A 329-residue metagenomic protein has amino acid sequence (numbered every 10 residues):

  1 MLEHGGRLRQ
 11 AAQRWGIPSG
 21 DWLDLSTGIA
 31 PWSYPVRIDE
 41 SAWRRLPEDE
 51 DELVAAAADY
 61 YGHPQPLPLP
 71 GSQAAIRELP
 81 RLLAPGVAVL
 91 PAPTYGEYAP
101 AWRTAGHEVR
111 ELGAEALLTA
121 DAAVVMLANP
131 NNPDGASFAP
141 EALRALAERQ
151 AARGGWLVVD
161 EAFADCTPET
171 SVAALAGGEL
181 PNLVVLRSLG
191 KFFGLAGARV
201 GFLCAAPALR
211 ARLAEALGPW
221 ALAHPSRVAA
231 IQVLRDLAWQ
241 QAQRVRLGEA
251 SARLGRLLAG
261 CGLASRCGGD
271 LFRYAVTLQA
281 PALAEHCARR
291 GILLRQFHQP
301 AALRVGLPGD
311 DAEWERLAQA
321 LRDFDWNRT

Functional and structural regions predicted by a protein language model:
M1-A56: N-terminal "arm"/small-domain region of PLP-dependent enzymes with the aminotransferase-like
V36-R37, L117, Q279-H286, A312-R316: Short, conserved charged micro-motifs
H63-A88, G96-Y98, G201: Conserved beta-loop-alpha segment that forms the PLP phosphate-binding cup at the N-terminus of a helix
R81-S137: PLP-dependent aminotransferase-like
R103, A114-D121, P133-L195: Active-site pre-lysine segment of PLP-dependent enzymes
E141, R289, Q299-T329: PLP-dependent enzyme catalytic core of the Aspartate aminotransferase-like
N182-S265: PLP-dependent aminotransferase class I/II
G248, L257-R290, L307: Conserved PLP-binding catalytic core of the aspartate aminotransferase-like
